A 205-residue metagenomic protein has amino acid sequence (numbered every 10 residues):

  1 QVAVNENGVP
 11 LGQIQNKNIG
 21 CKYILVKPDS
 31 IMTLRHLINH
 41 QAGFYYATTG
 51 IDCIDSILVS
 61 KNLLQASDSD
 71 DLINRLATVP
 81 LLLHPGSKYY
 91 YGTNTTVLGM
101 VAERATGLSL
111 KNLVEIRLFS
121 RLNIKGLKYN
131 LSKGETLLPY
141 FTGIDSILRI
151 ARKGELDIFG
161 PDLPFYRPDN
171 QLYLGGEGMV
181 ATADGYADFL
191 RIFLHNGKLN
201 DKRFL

Functional and structural regions predicted by a protein language model:
V2-L205: Short, surface-exposed loop or secondary-structure junction motifs that flank catalytic or metal-binding residues
